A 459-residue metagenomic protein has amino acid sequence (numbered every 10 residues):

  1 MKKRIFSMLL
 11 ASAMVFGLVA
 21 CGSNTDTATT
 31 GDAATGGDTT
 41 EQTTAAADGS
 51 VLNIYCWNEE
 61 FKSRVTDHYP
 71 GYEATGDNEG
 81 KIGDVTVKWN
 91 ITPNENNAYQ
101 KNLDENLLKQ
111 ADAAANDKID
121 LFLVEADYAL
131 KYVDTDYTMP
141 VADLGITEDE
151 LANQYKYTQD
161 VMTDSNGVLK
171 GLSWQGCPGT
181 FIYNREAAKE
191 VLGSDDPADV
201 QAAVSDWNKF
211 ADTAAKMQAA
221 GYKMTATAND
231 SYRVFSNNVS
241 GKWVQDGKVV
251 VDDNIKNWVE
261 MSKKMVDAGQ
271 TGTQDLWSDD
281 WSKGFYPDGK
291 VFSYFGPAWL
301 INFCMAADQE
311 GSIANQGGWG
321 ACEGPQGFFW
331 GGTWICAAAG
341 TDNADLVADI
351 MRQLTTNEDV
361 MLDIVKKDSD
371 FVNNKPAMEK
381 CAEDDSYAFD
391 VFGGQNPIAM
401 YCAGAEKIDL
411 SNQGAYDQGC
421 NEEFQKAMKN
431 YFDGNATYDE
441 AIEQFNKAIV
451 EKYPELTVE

Functional and structural regions predicted by a protein language model:
R4-S7, C21-L130, L346, N435-E459: Conserved N-terminal structural module of periplasmic/extracytoplasmic solute-binding proteins
G37, N97-Q100, A111, A115 (+5 more regions): Hinge/lid segment of periplasmic solute-binding proteins
G83, L108, A268, Q309-P376 (+1 more regions): Extracytoplasmic/periplasmic substrate-recognition and gating elements
N97-N102, Y222-M224, V239-G318, A441: Extracytoplasmic ligand-binding clamshell segments of periplasmic binding protein
Q100-K118, D134-T135, A188, A211-M217 (+4 more regions): Short helices/loops that flank or line small-molecule/ion binding pockets
L144-A152, D160-S231, W243-L276, A339-D345 (+3 more regions): Helix-loop-helix "hinge/cap" segment bordering the ligand-binding cleft or interdomain interface
V365-N430, L456-E459: Long, aromatic- and glycine/proline-rich binding clefts that accommodate carbohydrate-like moieties
